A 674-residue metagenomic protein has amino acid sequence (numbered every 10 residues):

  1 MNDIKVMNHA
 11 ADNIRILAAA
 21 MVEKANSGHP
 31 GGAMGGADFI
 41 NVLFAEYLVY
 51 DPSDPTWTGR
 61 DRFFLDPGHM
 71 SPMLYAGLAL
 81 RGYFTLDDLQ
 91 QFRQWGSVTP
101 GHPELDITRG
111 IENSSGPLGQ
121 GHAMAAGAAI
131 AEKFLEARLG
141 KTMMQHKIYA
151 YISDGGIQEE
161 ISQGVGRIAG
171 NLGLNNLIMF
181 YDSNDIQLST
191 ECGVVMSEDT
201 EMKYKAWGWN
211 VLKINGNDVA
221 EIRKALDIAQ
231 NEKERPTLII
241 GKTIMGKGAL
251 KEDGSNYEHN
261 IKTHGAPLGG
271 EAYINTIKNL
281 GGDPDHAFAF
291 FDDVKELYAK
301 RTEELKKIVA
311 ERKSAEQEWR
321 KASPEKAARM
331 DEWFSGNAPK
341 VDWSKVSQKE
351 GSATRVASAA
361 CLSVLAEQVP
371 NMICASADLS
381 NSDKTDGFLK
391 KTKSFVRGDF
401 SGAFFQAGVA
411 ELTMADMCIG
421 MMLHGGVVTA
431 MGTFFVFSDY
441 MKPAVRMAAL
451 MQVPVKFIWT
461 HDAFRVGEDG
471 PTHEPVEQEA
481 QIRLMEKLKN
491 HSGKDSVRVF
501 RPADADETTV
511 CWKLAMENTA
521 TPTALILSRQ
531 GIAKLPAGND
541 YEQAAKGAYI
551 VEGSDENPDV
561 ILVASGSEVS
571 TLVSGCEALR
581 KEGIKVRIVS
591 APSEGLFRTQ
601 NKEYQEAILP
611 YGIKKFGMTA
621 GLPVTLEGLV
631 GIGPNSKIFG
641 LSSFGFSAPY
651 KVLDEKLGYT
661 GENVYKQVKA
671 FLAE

Functional and structural regions predicted by a protein language model:
M1-K147, T302-I526, G531-A533, S590 (+2 more regions): Thiamine diphosphate
I4, F64, G155, T190-E191 (+2 more regions): A generic secondary-structure micro-motif detector that highlights 1-2 residue hydrophobic/ambivalent hotspots embedded
D66, S153-D154, N217, A410 (+2 more regions): Structured loop/turn residues at secondary-structure junctions
Q94-D106, M124, I130, F134-Q145 (+5 more regions): Thiamine diphosphate
A150-Y151, M179, A375, F616: Residue-level marker for buried hydrophobic side chains located in beta-strands that build the well-ordered beta-sheet
G155-I161: Short acidic, Gly/Ser-rich segments with clustered Asp/Glu that frequently serve as metal-coordination loops in enzyme
I277-I308: Non-catalytic, alpha-helical, charged scaffold/linker segments that couple or flank catalytic or architectural cores
